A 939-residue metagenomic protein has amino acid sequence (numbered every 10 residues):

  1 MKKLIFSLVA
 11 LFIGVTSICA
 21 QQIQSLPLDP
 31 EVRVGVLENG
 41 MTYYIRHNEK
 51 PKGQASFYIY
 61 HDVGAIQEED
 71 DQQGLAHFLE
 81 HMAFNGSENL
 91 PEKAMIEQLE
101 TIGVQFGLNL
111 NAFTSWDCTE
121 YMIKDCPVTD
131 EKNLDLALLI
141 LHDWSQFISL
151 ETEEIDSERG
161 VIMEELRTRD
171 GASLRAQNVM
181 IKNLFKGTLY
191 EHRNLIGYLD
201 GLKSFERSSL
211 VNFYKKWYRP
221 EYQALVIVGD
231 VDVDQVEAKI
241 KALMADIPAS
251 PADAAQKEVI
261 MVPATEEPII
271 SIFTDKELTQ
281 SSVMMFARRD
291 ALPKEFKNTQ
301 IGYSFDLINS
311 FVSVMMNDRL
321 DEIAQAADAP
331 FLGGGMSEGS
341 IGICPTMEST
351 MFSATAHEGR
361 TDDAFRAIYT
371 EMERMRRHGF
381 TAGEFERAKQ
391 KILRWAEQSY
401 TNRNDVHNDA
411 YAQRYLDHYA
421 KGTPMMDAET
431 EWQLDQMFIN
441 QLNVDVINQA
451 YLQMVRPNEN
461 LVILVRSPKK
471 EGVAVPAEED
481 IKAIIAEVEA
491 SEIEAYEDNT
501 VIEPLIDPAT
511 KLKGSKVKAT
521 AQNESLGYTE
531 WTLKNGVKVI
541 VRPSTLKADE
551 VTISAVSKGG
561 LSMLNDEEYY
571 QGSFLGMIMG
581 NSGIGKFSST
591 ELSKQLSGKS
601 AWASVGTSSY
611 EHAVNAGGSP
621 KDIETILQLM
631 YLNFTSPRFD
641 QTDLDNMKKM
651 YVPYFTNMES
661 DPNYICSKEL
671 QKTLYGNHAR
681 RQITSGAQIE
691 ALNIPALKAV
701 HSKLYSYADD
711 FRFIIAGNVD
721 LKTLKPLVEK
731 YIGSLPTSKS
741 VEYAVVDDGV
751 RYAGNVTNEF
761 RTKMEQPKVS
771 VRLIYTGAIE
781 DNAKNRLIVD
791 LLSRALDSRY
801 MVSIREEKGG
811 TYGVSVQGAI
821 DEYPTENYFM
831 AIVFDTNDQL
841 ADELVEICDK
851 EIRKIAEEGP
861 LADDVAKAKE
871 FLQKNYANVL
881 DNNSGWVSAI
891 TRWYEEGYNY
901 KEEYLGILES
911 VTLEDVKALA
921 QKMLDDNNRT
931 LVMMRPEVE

Functional and structural regions predicted by a protein language model:
M1-Q22: Bacterial Sec-dependent N-terminal signal peptides
A20-I45, D232-N309, S313-N317, D321 (+11 more regions): Proteolytic maturation boundary segments
R46, P51-E68, G74-A76, K93-D143 (+14 more regions): M16 family metallopeptidases and their MPP-like homologs
Q73-H81, N85, S313-V314, Y569-M577 (+1 more regions): Active-site recognition of the HExxH zinc-binding catalytic motif
Q98, F147-L150, E154-I155, T168 (+5 more regions): Peptidyl-prolyl cis-trans isomerase
N111-F113, Y214-W217, F273-D275, I341-C344 (+6 more regions): Replace "in large, NTP-powered and nucleic-acid-processing enzymes" with "in large, NTP-powered factors and other
F147, T152, R159-G160, S173 (+5 more regions): Non-catalytic, conformational "gating/processing" segments within enzyme and secreted inhibitor domains
E154, R159-S209, F213-Y222, V226-V228 (+3 more regions): Hydrophobic, small-residue-rich alpha-helical packing segments that form membrane-like cores
